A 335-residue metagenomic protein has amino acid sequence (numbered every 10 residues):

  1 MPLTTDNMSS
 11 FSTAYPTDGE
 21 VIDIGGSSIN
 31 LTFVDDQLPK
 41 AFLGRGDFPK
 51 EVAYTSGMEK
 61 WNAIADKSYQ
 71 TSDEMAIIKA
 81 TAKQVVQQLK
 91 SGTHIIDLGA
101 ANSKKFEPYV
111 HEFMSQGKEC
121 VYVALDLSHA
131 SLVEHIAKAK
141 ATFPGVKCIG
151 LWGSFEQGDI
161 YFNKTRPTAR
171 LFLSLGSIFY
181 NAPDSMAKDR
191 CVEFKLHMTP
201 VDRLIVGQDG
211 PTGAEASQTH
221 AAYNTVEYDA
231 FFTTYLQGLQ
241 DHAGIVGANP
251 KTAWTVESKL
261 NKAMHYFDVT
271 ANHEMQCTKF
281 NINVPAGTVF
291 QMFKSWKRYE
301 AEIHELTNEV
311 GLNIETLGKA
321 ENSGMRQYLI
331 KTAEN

Functional and structural regions predicted by a protein language model:
P2-I96, S103-L151, R166-T168, N322-R326 (+1 more regions): Rossmann-like AdoMet
W152-G158: Conserved SAM/SAH-binding loop
R166-S177: Short SAM/SAH-binding signature in class I
Y180-L196: A short, conserved alpha-helix within the catalytic core of class I
H197-G213: Conserved beta-strand signature within the Rossmann-like core of class I S-adenosyl-L-methionine
T219-L312: Substrate-binding/catalytic lobe of Class I Rossmann-like enzymes that use SAM or dcSAM, i.e., the mid-to-C-terminal
L260-M264, S323-L329: Short hydrophobic/aromatic beta-strand or adjacent loop that forms the aromatic wall/cage of a ligand/substrate-binding
L312-N322: Conserved S-adenosyl-L-methionine
